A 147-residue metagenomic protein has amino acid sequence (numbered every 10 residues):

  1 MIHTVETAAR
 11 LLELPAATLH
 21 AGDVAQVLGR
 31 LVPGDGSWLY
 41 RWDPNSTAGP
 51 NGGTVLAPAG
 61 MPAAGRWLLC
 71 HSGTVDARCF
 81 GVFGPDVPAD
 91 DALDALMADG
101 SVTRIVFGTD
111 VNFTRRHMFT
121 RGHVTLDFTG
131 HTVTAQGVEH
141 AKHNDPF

Functional and structural regions predicted by a protein language model:
M1-H20, A77-V106: Acidic Gly/Asp/Thr-rich repetitive segments characteristic of extracellular carbohydrate-active and adhesion proteins
T4-A9, G29-R41, S101-A141: N-terminal extracellular ligand-recognition/capping segment immediately after the signal peptide
A16-T18, G60-A63, H140: Intrinsically disordered, low-complexity coil segments
L19, D23-G29, R116, D145: Generic detector of contiguous secondary-structure segments
D23-T74: Short, surface-exposed terminal/edge motifs of secreted or surface/virion proteins that either
H71-D91, V124-F147: Right-handed parallel beta-helix/beta-spiral solenoid domain characteristic of secreted/periplasmic
